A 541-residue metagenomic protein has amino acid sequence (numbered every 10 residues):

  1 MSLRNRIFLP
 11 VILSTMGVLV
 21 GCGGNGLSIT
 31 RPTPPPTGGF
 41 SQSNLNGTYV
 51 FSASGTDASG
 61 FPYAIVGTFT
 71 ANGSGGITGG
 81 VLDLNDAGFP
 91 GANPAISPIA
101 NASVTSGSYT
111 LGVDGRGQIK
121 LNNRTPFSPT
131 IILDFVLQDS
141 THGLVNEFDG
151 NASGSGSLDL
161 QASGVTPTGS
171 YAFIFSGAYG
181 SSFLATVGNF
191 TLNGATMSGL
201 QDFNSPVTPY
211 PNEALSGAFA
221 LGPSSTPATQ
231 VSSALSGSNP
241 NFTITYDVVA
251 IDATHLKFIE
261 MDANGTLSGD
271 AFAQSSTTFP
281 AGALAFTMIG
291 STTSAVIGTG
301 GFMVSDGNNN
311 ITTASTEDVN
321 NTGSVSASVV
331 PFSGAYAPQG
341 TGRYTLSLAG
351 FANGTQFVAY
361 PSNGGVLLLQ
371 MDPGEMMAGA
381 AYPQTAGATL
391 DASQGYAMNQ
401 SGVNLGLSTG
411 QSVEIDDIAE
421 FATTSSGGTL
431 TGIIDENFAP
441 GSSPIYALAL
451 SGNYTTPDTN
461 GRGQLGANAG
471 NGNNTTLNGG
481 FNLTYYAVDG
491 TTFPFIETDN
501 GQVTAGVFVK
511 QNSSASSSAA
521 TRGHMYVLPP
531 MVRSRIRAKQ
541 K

Functional and structural regions predicted by a protein language model:
M1-I12: Bacterial N-terminal signal peptides that target proteins for export
P10-V20: Bacterial N-terminal signal peptides
C22-K541: Mature soluble binding/inhibitory domains
